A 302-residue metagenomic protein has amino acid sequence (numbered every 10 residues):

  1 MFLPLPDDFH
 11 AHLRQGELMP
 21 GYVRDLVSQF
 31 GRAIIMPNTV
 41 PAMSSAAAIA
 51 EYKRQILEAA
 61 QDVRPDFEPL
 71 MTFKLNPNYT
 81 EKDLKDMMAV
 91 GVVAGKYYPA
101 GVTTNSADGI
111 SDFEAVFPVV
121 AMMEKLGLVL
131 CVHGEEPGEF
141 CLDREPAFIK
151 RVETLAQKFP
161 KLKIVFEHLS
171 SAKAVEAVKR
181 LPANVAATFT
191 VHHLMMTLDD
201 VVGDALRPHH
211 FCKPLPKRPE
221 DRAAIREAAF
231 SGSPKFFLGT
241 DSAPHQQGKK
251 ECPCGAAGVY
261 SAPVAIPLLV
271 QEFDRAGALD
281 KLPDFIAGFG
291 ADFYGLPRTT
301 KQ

Functional and structural regions predicted by a protein language model:
L5-G16, L130-E136, F189, T240-S242: Histidine-centered catalytic micro-motifs
D8-F9, Y22-A47, R64-N76, V92-N105 (+2 more regions): Divalent metal-dependent hydrolysis catalytic cores, especially in the metallo-beta-lactamase
G16-D25, N78-M88: Short, acidic/polar
E17, G21, M43-A47, E114 (+8 more regions): Conserved active-site and cofactor/substrate-binding residues in soluble primary-metabolism enzymes
A46-Q55: Glycine-rich loop at the start of a catalytic domain that most often binds anionic cofactors/ligands
L57-F67, Q157-K161, P182-A183, A278: Short helix-capping segments at alpha-helix termini
Y79-Y97, N105-L238: Histidine/acidic residue-rich metal-binding segments in metalloenzymes
S231-R298: His/Asp/Glu-enriched, well-ordered alpha-helical/loop segment that forms or immediately abuts the divalent-metal
